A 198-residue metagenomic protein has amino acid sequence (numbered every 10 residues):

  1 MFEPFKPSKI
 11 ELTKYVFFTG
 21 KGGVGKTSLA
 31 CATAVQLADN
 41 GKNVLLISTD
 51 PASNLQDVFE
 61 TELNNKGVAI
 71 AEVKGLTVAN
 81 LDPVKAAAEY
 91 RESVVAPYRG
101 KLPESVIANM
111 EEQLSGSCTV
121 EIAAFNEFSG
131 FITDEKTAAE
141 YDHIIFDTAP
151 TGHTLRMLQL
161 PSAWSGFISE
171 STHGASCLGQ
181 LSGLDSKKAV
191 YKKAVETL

Functional and structural regions predicted by a protein language model:
F2-I10, V24, S28-A32, D39-N40 (+2 more regions): Conserved catalytic-core segment of NTP-binding enzymes
T13-K14: Extreme N-terminal starter segment of soluble prokaryotic enzymes
K21: P-loop (Walker A) phosphate-binding loop of NTP-binding proteins
V35-Q36, Q113: A compact, surface-exposed functional segment
Q36-V106: N-terminal phosphate/diphosphate-binding loop that engages ATP/GTP or pyrophosphate donors across diverse enzyme folds
V84, E111-V120, S176-D185: Flexible beta-alpha connector loops of hexameric P-loop NTPases
A88-A163: Phosphate-binding/switch loop-helix module in NTP-utilizing enzymes
